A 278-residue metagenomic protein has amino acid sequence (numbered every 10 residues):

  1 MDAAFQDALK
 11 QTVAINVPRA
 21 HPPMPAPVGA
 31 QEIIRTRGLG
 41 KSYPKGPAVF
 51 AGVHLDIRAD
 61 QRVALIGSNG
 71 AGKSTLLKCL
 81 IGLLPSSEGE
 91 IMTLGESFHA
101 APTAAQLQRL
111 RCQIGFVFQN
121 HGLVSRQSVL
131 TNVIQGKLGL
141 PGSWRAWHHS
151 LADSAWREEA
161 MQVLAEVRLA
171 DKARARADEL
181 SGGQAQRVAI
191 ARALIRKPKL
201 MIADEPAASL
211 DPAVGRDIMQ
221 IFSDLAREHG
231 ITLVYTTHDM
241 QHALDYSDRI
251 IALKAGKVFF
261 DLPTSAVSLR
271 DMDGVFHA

Functional and structural regions predicted by a protein language model:
A26-T36, G40-G52, T103: A short, flexible loop at the N-terminus of ABC-type nucleotide-binding domains that lies
I81: Helix-to-loop junction immediately C-terminal to a conserved catalytic motif
G89-H99: Conserved ABC transporter NBD signature motif
F98-G115, S150-S154: ABC ATPase NBD coupling module
I134, P141-D171: Conserved ABC ATPase "signature" region
R176-L180, Q184: Conserved ABC ATPase signature
M201-D204: Catalytic Walker B motif of ABC-type/P-loop ATPase nucleotide-binding domains
